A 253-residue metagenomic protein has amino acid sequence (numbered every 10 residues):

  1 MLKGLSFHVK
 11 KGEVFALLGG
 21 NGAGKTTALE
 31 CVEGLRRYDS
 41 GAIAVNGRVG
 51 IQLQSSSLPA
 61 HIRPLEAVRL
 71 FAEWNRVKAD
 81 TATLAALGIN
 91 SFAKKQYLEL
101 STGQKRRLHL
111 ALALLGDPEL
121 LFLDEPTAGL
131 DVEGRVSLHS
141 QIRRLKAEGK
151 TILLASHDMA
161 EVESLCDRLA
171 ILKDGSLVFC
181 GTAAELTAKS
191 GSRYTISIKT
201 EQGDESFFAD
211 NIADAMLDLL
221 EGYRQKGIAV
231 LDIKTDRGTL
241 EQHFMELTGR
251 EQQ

Functional and structural regions predicted by a protein language model:
E33: Helix-to-loop junction immediately C-terminal to a conserved catalytic motif
G50, R69, K78-A93: Conserved ABC ATPase "signature" region
L121-E125: Catalytic Walker B motif of ABC-type/P-loop ATPase nucleotide-binding domains
V162-S164: A short, surface-exposed alpha-helical micro-motif characterized by mixed small hydrophobic and charged/polar residues
E185-Q253: Short, charged/small-residue-rich alpha-helical element at the C-terminal edge of ABC transporter nucleotide-binding
